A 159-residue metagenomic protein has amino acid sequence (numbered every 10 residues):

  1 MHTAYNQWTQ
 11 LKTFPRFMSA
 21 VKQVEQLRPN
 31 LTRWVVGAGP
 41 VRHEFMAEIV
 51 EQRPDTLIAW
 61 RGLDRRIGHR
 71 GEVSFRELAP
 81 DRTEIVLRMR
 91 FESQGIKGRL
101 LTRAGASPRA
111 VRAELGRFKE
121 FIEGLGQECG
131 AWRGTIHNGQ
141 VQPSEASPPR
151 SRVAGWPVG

Functional and structural regions predicted by a protein language model:
M1-L31, R117, E123-E128, H137-G159: Hydrophobic ligand-binding cavity/cleft-lining segments
F14, V24, P40-V41, R66-I67: Short glycine/serine/proline-enriched coil/turn segments at secondary-structure junctions
R28-N30, P54, A79-D81: Residue-level recognition of beta-strand termini and adjacent short loop/turns
T32-A38, I58-D64: Short beta-strand segments that buttress and anchor functional surface loops
A38-V41, E92-R112, W132-G159: Alpha-helical membrane-targeting segments
F45, T56, H69-G71: Short beta-strand or tight-loop elements that sit immediately N-terminal to catalytic metal-binding acidic residues
V50, R61-E120, G124, C129-A131: Beta-strand/loop substructures that line and gate deep hydrophobic ligand-binding cavities in soluble
